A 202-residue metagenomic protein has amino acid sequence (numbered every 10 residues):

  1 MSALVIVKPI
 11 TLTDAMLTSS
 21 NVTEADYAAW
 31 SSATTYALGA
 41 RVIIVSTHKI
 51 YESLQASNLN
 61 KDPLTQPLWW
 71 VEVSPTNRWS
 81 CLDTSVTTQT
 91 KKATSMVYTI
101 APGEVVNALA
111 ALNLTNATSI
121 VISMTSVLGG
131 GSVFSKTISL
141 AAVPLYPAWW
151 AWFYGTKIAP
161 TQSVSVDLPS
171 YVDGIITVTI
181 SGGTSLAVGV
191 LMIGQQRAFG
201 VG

Functional and structural regions predicted by a protein language model:
M1-T88: Tryptophan-rich substrate-binding surfaces of secreted polymer-degrading and adhesive proteins
I50, G129-S139: Surface-exposed loop/edge segments in extracytoplasmic proteins
P75-A101, V201-G202: Solvent-exposed, flexible loop/coil segments flanking beta-strands in beta-rich domains
T94-V105, K136-G194: Beta-sandwich interaction modules
E104-T115: A short beta-strand element within beta-rich, extracytoplasmic domains of secreted/secretory-pathway proteins
T115, I120, I176-V178: Contiguous mid-protein beta-loop-alpha structural module that forms a pocket-lining wall or clamp of enzyme active
T118-G129: Short, surface-exposed beta-strand/strand-loop-strand elements in extracellular ectodomains
